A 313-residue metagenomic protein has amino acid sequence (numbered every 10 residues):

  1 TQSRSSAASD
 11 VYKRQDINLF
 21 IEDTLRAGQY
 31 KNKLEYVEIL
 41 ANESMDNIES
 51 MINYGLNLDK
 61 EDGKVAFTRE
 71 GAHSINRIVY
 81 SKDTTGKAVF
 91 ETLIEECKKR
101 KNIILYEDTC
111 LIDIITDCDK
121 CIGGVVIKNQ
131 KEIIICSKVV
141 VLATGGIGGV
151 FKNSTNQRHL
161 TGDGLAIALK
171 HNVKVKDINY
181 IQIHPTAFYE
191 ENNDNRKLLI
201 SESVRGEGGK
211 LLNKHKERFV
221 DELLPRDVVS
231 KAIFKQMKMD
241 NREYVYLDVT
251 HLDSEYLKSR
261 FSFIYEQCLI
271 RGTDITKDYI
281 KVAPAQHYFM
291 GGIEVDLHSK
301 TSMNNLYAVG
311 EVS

Functional and structural regions predicted by a protein language model:
T1-A8, Y12: Single conserved hydrophobic/aromatic residue that forms the stacking wall/gate of nucleotide- or nucleobase-binding
D10-L40: Glycine-rich active-site loop/strand segments that organize a redox cofactor
K31-E38, I48-A66, I104, K174-D177 (+2 more regions): A short alpha-helix-loop-beta-strand transition element characteristic of N-terminal alpha/beta dinucleotide-binding
I52-K131, A143, A187-E191, L211: Conserved redox-cofactor binding core of oxidoreductases
E107, I112-I127, R260-S313: A glycine-rich dinucleotide-binding beta-alpha-beta segment and adjacent secondary-structure elements that constitute
K131-V139, S302-M303: Core beta-strand elements of the Rossmann-like FAD/NAD(P) dinucleotide-binding domain in flavoenzyme oxidoreductases
S137-V139, A143-G148, V312-S313: Glycine-/small-residue-rich beta->alpha transition segments that form the dinucleotide
I167, V173-I280: An anion/pyrophosphate-binding glycine-rich loop and adjacent beta-alpha core in soluble alpha-beta enzymes
